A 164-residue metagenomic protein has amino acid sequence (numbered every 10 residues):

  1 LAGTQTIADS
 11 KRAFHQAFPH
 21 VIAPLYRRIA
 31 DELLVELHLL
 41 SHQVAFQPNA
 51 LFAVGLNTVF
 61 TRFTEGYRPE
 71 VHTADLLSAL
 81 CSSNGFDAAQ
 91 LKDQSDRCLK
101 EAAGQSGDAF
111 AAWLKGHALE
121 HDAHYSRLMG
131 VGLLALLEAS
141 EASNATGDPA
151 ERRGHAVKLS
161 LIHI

Functional and structural regions predicted by a protein language model:
G3-I7: N-terminal, Lys/Arg-enriched amphipathic/low-complexity engagement segments that precede the first folded domain
D9-Q43, Q90-L119, S160: Short, flexible domain-boundary/linker segments around small modular repeats
L25, L40-P48, E65-G66, G116-Y125 (+1 more regions): Short acidic, glycine/proline-enriched loop segments that cap or flank alpha-helices
R28-H42, Q47, L51, L77-F86 (+3 more regions): A structural motif
L37-L40, V59-T64, L80, N84 (+2 more regions): Generic structural signal for hydrophobic core residues of well-folded globular domains
Q47-T64, Y125-E141: Extracellular/lumenal glycan-associated surfaces
V54-E101: Acidic (E/D-rich), amphipathic helical modules within compact regulatory domains
I162-I164: Conserved small/polar residues in nucleotide/adenosyl-binding loops
